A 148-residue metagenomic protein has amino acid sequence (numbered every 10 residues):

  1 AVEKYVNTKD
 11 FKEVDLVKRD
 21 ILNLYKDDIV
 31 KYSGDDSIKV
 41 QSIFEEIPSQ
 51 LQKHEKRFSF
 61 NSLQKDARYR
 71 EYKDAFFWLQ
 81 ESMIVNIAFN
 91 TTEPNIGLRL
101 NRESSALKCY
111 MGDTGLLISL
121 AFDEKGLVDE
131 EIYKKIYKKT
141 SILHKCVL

Functional and structural regions predicted by a protein language model:
V6-L148: Accessory nucleic acid-recognition modules appended to NTPase machines
